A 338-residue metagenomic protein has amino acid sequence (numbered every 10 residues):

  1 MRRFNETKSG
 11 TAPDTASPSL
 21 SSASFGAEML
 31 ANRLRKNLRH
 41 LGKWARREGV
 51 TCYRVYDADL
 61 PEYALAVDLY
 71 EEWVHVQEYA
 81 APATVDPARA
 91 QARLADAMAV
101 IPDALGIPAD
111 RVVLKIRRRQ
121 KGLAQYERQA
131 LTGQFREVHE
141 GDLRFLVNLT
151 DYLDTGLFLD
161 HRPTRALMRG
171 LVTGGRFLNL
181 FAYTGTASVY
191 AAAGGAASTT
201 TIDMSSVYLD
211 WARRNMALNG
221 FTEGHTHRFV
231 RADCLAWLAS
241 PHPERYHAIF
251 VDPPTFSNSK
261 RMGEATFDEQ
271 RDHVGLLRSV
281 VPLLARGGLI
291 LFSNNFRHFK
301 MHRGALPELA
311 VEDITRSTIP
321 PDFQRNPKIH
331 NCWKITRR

Functional and structural regions predicted by a protein language model:
M1-W73, Y79-A80: Non-catalytic accessory regions of SAM-dependent methyltransferases
R3-F4, L289-R338: C-terminal catalytic and target-recognition region of SAM-dependent MTase-like enzymes, primarily methyltransferases
P61, L65-D68, A92-F158, A166: Non-catalytic substrate-recognition/targeting regions of SAM-dependent transferases
G174-Y183: Conserved class I S-adenosyl-L-methionine
T184-A196: Conserved SAM-binding loop of SAM-dependent methyltransferases across substrates and taxa, primarily the Class I
S198-D203: Conserved SAM-binding motif I beta-strand of class I
S205-A248: S-adenosyl-L-methionine
Y208, R231, H247-S279: Mobile active-site "lid"/loop adjacent to the S-adenosyl-L-methionine
